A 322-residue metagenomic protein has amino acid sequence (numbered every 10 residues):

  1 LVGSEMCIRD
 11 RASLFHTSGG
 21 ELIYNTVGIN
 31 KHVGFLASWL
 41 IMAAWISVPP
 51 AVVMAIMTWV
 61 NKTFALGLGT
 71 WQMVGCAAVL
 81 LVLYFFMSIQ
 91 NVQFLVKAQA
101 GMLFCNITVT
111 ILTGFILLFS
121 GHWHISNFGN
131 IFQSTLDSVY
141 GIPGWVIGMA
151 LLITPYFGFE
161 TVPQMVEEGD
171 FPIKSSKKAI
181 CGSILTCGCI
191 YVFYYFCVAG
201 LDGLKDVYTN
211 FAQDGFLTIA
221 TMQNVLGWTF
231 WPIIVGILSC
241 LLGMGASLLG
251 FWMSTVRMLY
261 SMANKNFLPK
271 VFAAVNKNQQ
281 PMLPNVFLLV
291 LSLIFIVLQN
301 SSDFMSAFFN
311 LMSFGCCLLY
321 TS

Functional and structural regions predicted by a protein language model:
L1-I8: Short, small-residue-biased leader/transition segments that mark boundaries at the very start of proteins
R9-L81, F86-I89, C240-S261, D303-L318: Hydrophobic transmembrane alpha-helices that form the core helical bundles of multi-pass secondary transporters
H16-S18, V27-V33, E167-S175, N264-P269: Juxtamembrane helix-boundary/capping and inter-helix hinge elements in multi-pass membrane proteins
I23-Y24, N30, K62, L66 (+2 more regions): TM-loop-TM module centered on a large, flexible mid-protein loop between adjacent transmembrane helices in multi-pass
L36, L40-A43, G75-F86, G101 (+7 more regions): Lipid-exposed faces of alpha-helical membrane segments in multi-pass integral membrane proteins
I56-W59, T63, I89-V92, G114-G121 (+3 more regions): Transmembrane helix-loop junctions and nearby membrane-interface residues
Q72, A100-I234: Helix-loop-helix junctions that connect adjacent transmembrane segments in multi-pass membrane transporters
